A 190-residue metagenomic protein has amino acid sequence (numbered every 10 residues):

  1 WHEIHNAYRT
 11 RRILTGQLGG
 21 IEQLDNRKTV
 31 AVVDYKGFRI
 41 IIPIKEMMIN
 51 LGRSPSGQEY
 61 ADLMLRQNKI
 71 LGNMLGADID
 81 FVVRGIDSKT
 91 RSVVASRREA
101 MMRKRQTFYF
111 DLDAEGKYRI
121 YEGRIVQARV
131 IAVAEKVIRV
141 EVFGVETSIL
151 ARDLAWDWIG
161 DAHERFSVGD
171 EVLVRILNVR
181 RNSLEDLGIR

Functional and structural regions predicted by a protein language model:
W1-R190: Single-stranded RNA-binding regions, centering on S1/OB-family and related RNA-binding modules
